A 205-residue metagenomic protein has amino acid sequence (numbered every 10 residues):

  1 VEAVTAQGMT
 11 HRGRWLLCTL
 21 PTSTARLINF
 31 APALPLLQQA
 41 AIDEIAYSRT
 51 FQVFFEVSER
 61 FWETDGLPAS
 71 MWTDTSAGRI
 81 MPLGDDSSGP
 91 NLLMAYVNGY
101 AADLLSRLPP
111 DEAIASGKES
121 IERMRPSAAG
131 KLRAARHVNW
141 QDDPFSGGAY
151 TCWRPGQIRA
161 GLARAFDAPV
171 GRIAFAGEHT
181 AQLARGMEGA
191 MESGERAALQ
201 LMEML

Functional and structural regions predicted by a protein language model:
V1-H11: Conserved beta-strand-loop-beta-strand element in the redox core of flavoprotein oxidoreductases
E2-A3, T19, R49, D65-L205: Conserved flavin/dinucleotide-binding core of flavoenzymes
A6, E56-S58, N98: Solvent-exposed residues in well-ordered beta-strands and their adjoining turns, especially edge/terminal strands
R12-R14, V170-G171: Active-site acidic short loop of glycosyltransferases
R14-L37, F54: Flavin (primarily FAD) binding-site architecture
S23, R60, M124: Phosphate/oxyanion-binding loops and surfaces in catalytic or ligand/nucleic-acid-binding neighborhoods
P32-Q39, T151-G156: Short glycine/proline- and charge-enriched loop/turn segments that cap or connect secondary-structure elements
L37-D65: Central beta-strand plus flanking loop segment that forms part of the substrate or channel wall within the catalytic
